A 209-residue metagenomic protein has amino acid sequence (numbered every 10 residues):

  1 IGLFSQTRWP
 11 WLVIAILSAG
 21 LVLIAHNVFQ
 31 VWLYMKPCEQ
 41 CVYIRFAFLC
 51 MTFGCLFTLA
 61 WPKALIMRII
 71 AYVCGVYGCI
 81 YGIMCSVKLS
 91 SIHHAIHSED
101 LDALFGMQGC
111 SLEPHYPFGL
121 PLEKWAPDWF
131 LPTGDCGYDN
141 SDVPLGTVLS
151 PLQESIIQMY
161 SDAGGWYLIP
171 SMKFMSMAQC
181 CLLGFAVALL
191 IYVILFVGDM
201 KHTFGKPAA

Functional and structural regions predicted by a protein language model:
I1-E39, F48-M51, A64-A209: Secretory/periplasmic and organellar redox-cofactor proteins
I44: Cys/His-rich metal-chelating microdomains
L49-L59: Transmembrane alpha-helices and membrane-interface helical segments of multi-pass integral membrane enzymes
